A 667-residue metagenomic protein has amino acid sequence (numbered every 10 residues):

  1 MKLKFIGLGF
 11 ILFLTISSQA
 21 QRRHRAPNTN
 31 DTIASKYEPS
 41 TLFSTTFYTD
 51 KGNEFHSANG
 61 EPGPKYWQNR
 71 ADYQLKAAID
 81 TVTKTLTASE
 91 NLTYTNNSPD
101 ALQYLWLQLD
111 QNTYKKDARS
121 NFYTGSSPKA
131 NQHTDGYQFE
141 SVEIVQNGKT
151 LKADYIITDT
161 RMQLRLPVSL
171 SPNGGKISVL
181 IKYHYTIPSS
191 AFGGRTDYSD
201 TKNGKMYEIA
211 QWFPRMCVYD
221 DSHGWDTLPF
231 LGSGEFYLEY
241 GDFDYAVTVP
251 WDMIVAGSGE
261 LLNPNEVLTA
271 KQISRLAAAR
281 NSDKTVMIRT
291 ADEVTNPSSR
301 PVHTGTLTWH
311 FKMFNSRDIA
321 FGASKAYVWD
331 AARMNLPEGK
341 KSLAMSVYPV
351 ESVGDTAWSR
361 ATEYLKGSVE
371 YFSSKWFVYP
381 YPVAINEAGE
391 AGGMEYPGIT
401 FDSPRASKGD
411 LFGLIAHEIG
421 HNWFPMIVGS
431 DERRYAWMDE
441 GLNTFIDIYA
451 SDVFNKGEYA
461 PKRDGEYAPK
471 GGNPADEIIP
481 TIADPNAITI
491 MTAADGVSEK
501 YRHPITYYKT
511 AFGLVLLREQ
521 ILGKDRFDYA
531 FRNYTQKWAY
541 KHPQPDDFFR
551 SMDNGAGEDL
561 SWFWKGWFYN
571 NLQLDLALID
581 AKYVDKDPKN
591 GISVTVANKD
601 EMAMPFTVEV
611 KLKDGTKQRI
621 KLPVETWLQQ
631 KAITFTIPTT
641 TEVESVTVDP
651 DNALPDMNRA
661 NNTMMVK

Functional and structural regions predicted by a protein language model:
K2, A34-H56, R70-A71, F311 (+2 more regions): Hydrophobic alpha-helical and helix-loop surface patches within well-folded domains that function as non-catalytic
R23-Y37, T85, T95, S126-K202 (+3 more regions): A surface-exposed beta-strand-loop module
A26-Q108: Early extracytoplasmic/domain-onset interaction patches
E90-L92, N96, L109-Q111, G175-S189 (+3 more regions): Short, hydrophobic/aromatic-enriched beta-strand segments in well-ordered soluble domains
L102-G148, P250-M253, K611-K621, P638: Solvent-exposed beta-hairpin/edge-strand motifs
D117-A130, H184-F243, N263-P264, N652-K667: Glycine/proline-rich low-complexity spacer/linker segments in large multi-domain proteins
M216-G224, L231-A416, F445: Hydrophobic helix-coil surface modules that form long, contiguous segments used for peptide/substrate interaction
A256-G257, A577, Y583-D649: Beta-strand-rich binding/interaction modules
